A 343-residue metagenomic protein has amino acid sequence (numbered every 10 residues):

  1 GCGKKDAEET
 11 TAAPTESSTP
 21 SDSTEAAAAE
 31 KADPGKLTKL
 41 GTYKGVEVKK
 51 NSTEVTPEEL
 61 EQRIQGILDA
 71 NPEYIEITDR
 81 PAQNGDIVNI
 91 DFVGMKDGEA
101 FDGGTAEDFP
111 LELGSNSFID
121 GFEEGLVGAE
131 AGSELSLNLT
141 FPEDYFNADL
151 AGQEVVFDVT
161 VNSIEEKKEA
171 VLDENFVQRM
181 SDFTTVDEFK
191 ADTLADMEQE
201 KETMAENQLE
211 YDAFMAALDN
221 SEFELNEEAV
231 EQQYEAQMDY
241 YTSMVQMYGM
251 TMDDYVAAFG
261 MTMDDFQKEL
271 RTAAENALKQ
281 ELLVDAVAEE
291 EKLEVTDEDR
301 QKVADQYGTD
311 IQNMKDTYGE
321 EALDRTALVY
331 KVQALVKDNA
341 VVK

Functional and structural regions predicted by a protein language model:
G3-K343: FKBP-type peptidyl-prolyl cis-trans isomerases
